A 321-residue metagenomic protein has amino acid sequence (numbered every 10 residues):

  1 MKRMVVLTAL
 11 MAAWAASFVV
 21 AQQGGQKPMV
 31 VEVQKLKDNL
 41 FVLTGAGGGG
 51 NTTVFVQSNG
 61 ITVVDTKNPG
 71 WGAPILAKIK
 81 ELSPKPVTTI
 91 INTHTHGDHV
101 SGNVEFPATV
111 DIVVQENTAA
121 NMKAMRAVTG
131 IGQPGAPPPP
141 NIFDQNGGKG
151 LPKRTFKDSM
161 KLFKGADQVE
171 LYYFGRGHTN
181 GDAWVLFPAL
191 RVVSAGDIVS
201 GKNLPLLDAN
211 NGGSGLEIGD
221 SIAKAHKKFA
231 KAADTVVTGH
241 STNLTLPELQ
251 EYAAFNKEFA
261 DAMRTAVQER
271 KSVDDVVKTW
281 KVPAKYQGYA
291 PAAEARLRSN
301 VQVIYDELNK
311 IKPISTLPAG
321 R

Functional and structural regions predicted by a protein language model:
M1-A9: Bacterial N-terminal signal peptides that target proteins for export
L10-G24, K227, K231-A232, T242-R321: Accessory terminal helices/loops
A21-K27, R126-P138, R296, R321: Disordered, low-complexity segments in secreted/periplasmic proteins that are enriched in proline
Q23-L40, G320: Short N-terminal segments immediately surrounding and downstream of signal-peptide cleavage
V33-K78, A183-D197: Conserved beta-strand hairpin/beta-sheet module of binuclear metal-dependent hydrolase folds, prominently
K35, A77-K161, N180: Active-site HxH/HxHxD metal-binding segment of metal-dependent hydrolases
N39, F55, D65, I79 (+10 more regions): Divalent metal-coordination and catalytic microenvironments
G60-T62, K67-G70, K161, Q168-E258 (+1 more regions): Metallo-beta-lactamase
